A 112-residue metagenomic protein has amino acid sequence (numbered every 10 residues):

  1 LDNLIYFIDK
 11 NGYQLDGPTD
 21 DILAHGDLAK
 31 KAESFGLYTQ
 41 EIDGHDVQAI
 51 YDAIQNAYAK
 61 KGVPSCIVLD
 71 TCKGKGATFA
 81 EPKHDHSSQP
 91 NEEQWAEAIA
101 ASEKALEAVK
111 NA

Functional and structural regions predicted by a protein language model:
L1-A112: Glycine-rich ThDP/TPP pyrophosphate-binding loop and its adjacent helix/strand module within ThDP-dependent enzymes
